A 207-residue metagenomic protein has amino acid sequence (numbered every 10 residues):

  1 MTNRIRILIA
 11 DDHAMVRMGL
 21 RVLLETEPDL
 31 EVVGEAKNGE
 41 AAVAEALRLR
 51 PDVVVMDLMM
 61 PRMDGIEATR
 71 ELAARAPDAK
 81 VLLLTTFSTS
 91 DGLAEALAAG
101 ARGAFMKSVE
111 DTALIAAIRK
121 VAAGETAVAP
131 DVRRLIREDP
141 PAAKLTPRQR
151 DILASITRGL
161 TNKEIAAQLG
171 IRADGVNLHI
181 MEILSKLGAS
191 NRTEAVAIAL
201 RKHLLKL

Functional and structural regions predicted by a protein language model:
D11, D57, T85: Active-site residues of response regulator receiver
V16, P61: The feature encodes the CheY-like receiver
N38-A41, R62-E67: Acidic catalytic/metal-coordinating carboxylates
A44, I66-D78: Short amphipathic alpha-helix used as the core "switch/output" element in two-component signaling
L49-V55: Active-site beta3 strand of CheY-like receiver
V55-D57, A68: Active-site T/S-Asp motif of two-component receiver
D91-D151, L204: Short, flexible helix-to-coil linker/hinge segments that flank and couple to helix-turn-helix
G159-E194: Recognition helix of helix-turn-helix DNA-binding domains
